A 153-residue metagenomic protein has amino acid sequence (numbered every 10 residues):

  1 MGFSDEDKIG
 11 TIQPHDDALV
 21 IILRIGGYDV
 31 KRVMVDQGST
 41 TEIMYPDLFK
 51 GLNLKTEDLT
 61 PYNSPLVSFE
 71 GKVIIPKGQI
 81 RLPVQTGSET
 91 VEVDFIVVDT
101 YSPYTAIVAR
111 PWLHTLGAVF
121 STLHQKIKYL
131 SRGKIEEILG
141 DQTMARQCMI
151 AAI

Functional and structural regions predicted by a protein language model:
M1-V33: Short, conserved interaction/coordination micro-motifs, predominantly in nucleic-acid/chromatin-associated proteins
Q37, T41-I153: Aspartic protease core domain of the pepsin/retropepsin superfamily
